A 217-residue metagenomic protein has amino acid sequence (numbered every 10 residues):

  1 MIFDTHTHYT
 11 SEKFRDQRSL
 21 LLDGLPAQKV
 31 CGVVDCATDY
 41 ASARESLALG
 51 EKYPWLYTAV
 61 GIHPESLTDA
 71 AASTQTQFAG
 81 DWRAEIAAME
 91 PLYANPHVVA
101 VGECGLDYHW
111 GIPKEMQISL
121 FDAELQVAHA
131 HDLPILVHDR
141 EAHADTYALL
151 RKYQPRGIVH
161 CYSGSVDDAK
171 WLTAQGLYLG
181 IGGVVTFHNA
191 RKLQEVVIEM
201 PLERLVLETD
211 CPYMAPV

Functional and structural regions predicted by a protein language model:
M1-V217: Mid-domain alpha/beta scaffold segments of enzyme catalytic cores
